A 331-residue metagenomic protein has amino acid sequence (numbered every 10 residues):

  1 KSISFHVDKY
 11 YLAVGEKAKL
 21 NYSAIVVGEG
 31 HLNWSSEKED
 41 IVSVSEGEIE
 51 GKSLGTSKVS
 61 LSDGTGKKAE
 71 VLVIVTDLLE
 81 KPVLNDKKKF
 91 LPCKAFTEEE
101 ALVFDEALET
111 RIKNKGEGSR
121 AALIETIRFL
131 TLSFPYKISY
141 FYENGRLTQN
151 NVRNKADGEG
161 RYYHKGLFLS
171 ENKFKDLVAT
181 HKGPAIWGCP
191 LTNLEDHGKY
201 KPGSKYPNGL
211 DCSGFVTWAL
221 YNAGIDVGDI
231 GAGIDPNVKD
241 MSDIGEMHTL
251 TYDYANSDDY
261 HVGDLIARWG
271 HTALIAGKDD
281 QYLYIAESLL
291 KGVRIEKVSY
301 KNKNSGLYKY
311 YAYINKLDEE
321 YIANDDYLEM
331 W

Functional and structural regions predicted by a protein language model:
K1-P82: Extracytoplasmic soluble-region selector
L32, I41-V42, V238-A255, S305-Y308 (+1 more regions): Short glycine-aromatic motifs
L72-I74, K297-K301: Short amphipathic beta-strand/extended segments with alternating polar/hydrophobic composition
T76-L78, A276-K278, A312-E319: Short beta-strand-to-coil "C-cap" segments at the C-terminal boundary of structured domains/repeats, marking
P82-S213, T217-A223: N-terminal capping segments
I225-E296: ...with weaker cross-activation on analogous glycine-rich loops/strands in unrelated enzymes
Y300-W331: Low-complexity, Gly/Ser/Thr/Pro-rich intrinsically disordered linker/tail segments
